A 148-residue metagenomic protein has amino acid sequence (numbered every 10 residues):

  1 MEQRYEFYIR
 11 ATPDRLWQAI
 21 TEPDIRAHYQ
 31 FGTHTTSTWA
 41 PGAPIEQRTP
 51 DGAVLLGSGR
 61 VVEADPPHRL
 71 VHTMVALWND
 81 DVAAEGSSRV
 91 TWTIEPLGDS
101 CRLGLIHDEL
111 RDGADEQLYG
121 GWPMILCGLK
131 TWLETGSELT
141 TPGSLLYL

Functional and structural regions predicted by a protein language model:
R4-Y5, R15, D24-S58, R69 (+1 more regions): Short beta-edge strand/loop motif at the mouth of beta-sheet-based domains
Y5-F7, S58-E63, S88-E95: Hydrophobic/aromatic beta-strand elements that line small-molecule binding cavities or substrate pockets in beta-rich
P13-D14, V62-R69, T93-R102: A short, structured loop/turn motif at beta-sheet edges
L16-W17, R26, I45, V61 (+4 more regions): Hydrophobic pocket/interface hotspot
A19-I20, A64: Conserved catalytic core of Hanks-type protein kinase domains
T49-D51, M74-W78: Short acidic, glycine-rich loop/turn motifs
L77-M124: Beta-strand/loop substructures that line and gate deep hydrophobic ligand-binding cavities in soluble
E109-L148: A conserved amphipathic terminal alpha-helix motif
